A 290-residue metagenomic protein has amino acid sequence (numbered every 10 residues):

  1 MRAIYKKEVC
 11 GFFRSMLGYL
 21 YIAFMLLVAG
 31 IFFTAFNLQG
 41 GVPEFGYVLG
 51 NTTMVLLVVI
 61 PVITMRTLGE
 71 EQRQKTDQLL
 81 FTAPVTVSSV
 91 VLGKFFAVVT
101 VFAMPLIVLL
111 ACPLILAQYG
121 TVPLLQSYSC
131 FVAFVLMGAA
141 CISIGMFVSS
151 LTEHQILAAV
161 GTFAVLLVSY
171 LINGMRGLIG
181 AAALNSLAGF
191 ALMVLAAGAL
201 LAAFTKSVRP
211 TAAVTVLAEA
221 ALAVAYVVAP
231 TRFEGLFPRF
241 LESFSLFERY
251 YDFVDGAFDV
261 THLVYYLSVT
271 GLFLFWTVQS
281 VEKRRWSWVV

Functional and structural regions predicted by a protein language model:
M1-E71, F95, A111, A203-K206 (+3 more regions): Hydrophobic alpha-helical transmembrane segments
G18-Y19, V90, L157-A159, L263: Alpha-helical transmembrane segments and their helix-entry boundary regions
G30-F36, G40-V55, A97-T162, Y170-A181: Secretory targeting signals
F32-A35, Q155-D252: Transmembrane helix segments
V48, Y128-S129, E248-T261: Short aromatic-rich membrane-water interface segments that cap or initiate transmembrane helices in multi-pass membrane
G50-T53, C130-M137, A183-V194, A212-V214 (+1 more regions): Alpha-helical transmembrane segments of polytopic membrane proteins
T67-A97: Helix-loop-helix units of permease transmembrane domains in multi-pass membrane transporters, especially ABC
G69-Q72, T76, L116-G120, L124 (+6 more regions): Membrane-interfacial segments
